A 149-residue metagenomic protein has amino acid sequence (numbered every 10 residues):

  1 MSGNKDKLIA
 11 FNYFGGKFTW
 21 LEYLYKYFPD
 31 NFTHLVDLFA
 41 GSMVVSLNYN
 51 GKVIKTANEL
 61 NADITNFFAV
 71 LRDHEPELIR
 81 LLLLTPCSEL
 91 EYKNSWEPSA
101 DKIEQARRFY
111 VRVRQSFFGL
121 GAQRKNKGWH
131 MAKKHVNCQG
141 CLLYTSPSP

Functional and structural regions predicted by a protein language model:
M1-D30: S-adenosyl-L-methionine
F11-N12, D37-F39, Q115: Short glycine- and Lys/Arg-enriched binding-loop motifs that mark or flank ligand-binding interfaces
K17, L21, N61, L71 (+3 more regions): A structural signal for well-ordered alpha-helical scaffolds and beta->alpha junctions
Y23, E77, L90-N94, Q105 (+1 more regions): Exposed alpha-helical structural elements
H34-K93: SAM cofactor-binding core of SAM-dependent methyltransferases, primarily the Rossmann-like beta-alpha-beta module
E97-G140: S-adenosyl-L-methionine-dependent methyltransferase catalytic core, i.e., the SAM/SAH-binding region
Y144-P149: Conserved small/polar residues in nucleotide/adenosyl-binding loops
